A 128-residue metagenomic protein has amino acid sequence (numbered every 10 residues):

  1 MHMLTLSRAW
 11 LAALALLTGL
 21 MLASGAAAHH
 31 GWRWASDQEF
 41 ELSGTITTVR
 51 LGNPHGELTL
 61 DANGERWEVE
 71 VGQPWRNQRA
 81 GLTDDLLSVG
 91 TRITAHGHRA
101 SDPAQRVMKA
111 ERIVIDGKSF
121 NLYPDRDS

Functional and structural regions predicted by a protein language model:
H2-A13: Bacterial N-terminal signal peptides that target proteins for export
A26-F40: Short boundary/loop segments of OB/S1/cold-shock single-stranded nucleic-acid-binding domains
G44-I46, R92: Conserved hydrophobic positions within beta-strands
G52-D61: Short aromatic-glycine-enriched beta-strand elements
E65-P74: A short macromolecule-binding patch
R79-A95: Short nucleic-acid-contacting surface segments enriched for D/E, G, S/T with interspersed K/R
A100-P124: OB-fold/S1-family single-stranded nucleic acid-binding modules
